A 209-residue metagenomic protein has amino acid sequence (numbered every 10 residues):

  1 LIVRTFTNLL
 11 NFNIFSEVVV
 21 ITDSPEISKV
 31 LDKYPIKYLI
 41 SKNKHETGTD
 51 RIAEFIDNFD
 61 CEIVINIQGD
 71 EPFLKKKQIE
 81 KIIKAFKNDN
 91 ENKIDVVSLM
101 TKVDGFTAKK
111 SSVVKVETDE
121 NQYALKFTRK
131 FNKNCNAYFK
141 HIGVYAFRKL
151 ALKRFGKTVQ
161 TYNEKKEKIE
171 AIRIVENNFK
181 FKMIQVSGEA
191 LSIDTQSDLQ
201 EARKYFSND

Functional and structural regions predicted by a protein language model:
L1-T22: N-terminal glycine-rich phosphate-binding loop and ensuing alpha1 helix
F15, C61, E91-I94, F179: Short, high-confidence coil segments that cap the C-terminus of an alpha-helix and link into the following beta-strand
E17, K37, Y123, K180-K182: Conserved beta-strand segments of alpha/beta enzyme cores
V19, P25-K84: Short phosphate-binding loop-to-helix
T22-D23, L74, F147, D194: A conserved hydrophobic position in a structured secondary element of the catalytic/binding core that shapes
L74-T161: Conserved core of the sugar-phosphate nucleotidyltransferase
Y138-D209: Conserved alpha/beta core of the MobA/IspD/sugar-nucleotide pyrophosphorylase nucleotidyltransferase superfamily
